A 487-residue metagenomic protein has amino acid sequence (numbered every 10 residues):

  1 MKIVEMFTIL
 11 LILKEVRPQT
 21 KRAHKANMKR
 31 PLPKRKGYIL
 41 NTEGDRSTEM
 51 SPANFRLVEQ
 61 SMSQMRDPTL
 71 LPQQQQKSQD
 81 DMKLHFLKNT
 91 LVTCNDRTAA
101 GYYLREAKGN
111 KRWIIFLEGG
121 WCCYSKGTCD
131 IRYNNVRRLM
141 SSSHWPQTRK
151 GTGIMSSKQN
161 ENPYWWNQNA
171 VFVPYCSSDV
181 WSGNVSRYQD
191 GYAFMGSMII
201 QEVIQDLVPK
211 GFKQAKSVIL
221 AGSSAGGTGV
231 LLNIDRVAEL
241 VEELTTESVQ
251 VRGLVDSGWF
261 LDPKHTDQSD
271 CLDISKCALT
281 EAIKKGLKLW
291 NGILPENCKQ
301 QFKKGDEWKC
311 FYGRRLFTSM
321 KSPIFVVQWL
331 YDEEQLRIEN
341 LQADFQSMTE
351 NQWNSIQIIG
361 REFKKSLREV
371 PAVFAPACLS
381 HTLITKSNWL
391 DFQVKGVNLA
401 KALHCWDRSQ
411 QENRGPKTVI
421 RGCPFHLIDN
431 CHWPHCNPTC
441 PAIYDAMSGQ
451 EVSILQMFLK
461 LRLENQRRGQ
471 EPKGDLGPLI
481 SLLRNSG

Functional and structural regions predicted by a protein language model:
K2-G487: C-terminal His-loop and adjacent cap/lid subdomain of alpha/beta-hydrolase
